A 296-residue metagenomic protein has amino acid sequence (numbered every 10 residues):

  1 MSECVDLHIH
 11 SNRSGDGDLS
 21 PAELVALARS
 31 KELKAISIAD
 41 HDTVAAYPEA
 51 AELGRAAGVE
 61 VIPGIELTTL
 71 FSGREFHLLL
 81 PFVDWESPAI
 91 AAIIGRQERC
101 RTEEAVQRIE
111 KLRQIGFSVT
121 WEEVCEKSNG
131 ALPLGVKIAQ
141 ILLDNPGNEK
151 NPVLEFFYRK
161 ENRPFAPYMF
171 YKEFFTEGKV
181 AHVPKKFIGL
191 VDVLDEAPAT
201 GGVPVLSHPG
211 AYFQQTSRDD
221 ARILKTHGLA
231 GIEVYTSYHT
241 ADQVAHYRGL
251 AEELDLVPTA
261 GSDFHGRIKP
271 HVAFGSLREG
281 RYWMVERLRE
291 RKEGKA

Functional and structural regions predicted by a protein language model:
M1-E75, F174-K269, L277-G280, R287-L288 (+1 more regions): An N-terminally biased module of ancient metal coordination in phosphate/nucleic-acid-related enzymes
A56-F213, S217-R218, M284: Extended substrate/RNA-proximal surfaces in nucleic-acid metabolism proteins
F274: Conserved phosphate-binding loops in nucleotide/dinucleotide-binding enzymes
